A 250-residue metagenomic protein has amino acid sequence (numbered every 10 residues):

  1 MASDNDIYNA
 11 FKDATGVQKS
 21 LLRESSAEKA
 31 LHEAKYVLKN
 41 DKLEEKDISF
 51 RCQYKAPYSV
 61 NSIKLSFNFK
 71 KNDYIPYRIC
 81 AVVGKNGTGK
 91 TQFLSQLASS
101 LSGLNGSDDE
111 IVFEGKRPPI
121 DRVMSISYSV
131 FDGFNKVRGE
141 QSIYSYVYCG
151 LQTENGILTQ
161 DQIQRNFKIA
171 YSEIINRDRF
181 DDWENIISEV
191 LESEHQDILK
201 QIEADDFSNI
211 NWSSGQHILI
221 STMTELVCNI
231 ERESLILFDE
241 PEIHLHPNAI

Functional and structural regions predicted by a protein language model:
D4-D73, R117-P118, V130-H217, M223-R232: Extended helical coiled-coil dimerization/tether regions that scaffold and oligomerize large DNA-maintenance assemblies
P57-E110, E203-I250: Switch/communication elements of ASCE P-loop NTPase nucleotide-binding domains
C80-V82, M124-I126, C149: Hydrophobic/aromatic beta-strand patches that form the interior of the parallel beta-sheet core in alpha/beta enzyme
G103-V137: Flexible phosphate/Mg2+-sensing switch loops adjacent to catalytic phosphate-binding sites
